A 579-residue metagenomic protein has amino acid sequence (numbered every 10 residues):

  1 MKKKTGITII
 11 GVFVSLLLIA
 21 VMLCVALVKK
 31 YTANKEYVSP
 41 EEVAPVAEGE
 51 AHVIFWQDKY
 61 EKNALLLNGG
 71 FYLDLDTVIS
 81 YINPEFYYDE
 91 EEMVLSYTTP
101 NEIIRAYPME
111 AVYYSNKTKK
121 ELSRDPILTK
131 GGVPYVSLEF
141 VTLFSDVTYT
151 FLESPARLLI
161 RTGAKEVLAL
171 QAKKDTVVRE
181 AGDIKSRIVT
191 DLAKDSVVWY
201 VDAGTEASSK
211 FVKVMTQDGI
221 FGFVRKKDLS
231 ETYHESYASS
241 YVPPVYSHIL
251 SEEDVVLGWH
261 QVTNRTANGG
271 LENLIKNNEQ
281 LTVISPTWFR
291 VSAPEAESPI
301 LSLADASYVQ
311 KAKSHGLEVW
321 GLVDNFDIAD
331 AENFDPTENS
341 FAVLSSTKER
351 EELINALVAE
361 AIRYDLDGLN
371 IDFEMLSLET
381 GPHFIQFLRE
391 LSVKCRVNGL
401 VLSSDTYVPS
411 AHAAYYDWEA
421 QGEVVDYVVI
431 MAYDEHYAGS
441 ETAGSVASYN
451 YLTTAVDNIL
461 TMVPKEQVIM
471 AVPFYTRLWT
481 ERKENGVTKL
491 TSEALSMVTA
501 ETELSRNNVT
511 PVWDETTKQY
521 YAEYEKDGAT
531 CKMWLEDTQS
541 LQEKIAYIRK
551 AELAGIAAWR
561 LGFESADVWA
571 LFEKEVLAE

Functional and structural regions predicted by a protein language model:
K2-E206, A238-Y246: Primary recognition of N-terminal secretory signal peptides and signal-anchoring hydrophobic helices
Y97, D195, K210-Q217, V224: SH3/SH3-like beta-barrel fold
E235-E351: Glycan-recognition patch characteristic of GH18 chitinases/ENGases and related GlcNAc/peptidoglycan-binding proteins
S239, I328-N339, T476-K544, V576-A578: Glycan-binding loop/region signatures in secreted carbohydrate-active enzymes
V256-H260, T282-P286, V319-V323, L369-I371 (+4 more regions): Hydrophobic faces of well-ordered beta-strands that scaffold small-molecule active sites in alpha/beta enzyme cores
A267-S292, A356-L369, K544-G555: Catalytic domains of carbohydrate-active enzymes, especially glycoside hydrolases
A293-L303, N355, L378-L504: Substrate-binding surface in catalytic domains of secreted glycosidases
K544-E579: Acidic/aromatic/glycine-rich contiguous surface patches that form carbohydrate-binding/processing clefts and analogous
